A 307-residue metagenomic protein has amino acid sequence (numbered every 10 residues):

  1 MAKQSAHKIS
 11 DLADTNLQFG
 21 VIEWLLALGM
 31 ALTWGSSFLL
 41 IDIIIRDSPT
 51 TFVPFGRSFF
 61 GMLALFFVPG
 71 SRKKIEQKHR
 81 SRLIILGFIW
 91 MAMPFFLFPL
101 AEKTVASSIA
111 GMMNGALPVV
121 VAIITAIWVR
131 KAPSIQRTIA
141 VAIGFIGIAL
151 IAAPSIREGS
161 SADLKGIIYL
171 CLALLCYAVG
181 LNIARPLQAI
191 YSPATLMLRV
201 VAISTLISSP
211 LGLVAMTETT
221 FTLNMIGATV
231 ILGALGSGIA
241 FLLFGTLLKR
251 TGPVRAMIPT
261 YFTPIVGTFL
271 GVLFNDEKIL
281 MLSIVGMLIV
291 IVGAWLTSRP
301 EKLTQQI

Functional and structural regions predicted by a protein language model:
A2-F52, L100, G159-P186, I307: Glycine-/small-residue-enriched transmembrane alpha-helix faces in small-molecule transporters and effluxers
F19-W24, D47-T51, F55, I75-S81 (+4 more regions): Juxtamembrane helix-entry segments on the extracytoplasmic side of multipass membrane proteins
T33-F38, F66-N114, L150, G233-T251: Specific transmembrane alpha-helical segments of multi-pass solute transporters/efflux pumps, especially DMT/EamA
G35, L39, F66, G87-A92 (+8 more regions): Hydrophobic/small/kink-forming positions within alpha-helical transmembrane segments of polytopic membrane proteins
F55-G56, M91, A110-A116, I183-T205 (+1 more regions): Helix-helix packing/entry segments at the starts of transmembrane helices
F59, L65, P133-S155, S208 (+3 more regions): Hydrophobic transmembrane alpha-helices of multi-pass small-molecule transport proteins
M62-L65, V121-I123, I127-V129, V141 (+4 more regions): Transmembrane alpha-helical segments that form core, pore/gating elements of small-molecule transporters/exporters
A64-K74, P118-A142, I265-V285: C-terminal transmembrane-helix exit sites in multi-pass transporters
